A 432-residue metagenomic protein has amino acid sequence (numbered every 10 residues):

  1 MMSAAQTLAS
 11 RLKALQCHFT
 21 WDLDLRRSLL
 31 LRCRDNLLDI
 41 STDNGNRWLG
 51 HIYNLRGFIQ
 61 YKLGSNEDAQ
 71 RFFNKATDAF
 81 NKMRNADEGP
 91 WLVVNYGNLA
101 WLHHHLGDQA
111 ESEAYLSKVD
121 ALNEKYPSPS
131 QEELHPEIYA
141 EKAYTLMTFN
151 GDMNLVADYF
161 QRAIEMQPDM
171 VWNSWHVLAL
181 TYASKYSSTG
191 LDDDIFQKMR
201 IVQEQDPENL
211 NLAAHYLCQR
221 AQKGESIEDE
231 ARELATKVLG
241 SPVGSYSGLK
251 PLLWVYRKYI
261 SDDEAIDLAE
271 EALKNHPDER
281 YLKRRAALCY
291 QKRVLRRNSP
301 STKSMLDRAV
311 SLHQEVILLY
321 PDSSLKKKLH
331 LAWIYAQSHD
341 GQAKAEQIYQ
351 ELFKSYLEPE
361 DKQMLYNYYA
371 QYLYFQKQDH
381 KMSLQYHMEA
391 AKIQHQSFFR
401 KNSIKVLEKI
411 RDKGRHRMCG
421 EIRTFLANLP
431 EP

Functional and structural regions predicted by a protein language model:
M1-M83, N98-E113, S117-K118, N123 (+7 more regions): N-terminal alpha-helical interaction modules that lie
M2-K13, L30-C33, D192-F196, Q203-E204 (+3 more regions): Eukaryotic alpha-helical solenoid repeat scaffolds
K13, W48-L55, K62, W91 (+13 more regions): "A position-specific structural signal for the A-helix of alpha-solenoid helical repeats
T20-L37, K62-N81, G107-E124, F149-A157 (+5 more regions): Helix-turn-helix repeat elements of alpha-solenoid scaffolds
L37-G45, A79-P90, L122-H135, D169 (+5 more regions): Flexible helix-coil transition and linker loops at the boundaries of alpha-helical arrays
D43, W48-H51, P90-V94, P136 (+8 more regions): Start-of-helix signal in alpha-solenoid helical-repeat scaffolds, especially tetratricopeptide repeats
G64, N81-N85, H105-D108, S117 (+9 more regions): Short amphipathic alpha-helices and their capping/turn residues within compact interaction modules
L122, Y126-S245: Solenoidal tandem-repeat scaffolds enriched in leucines and small polar residues
